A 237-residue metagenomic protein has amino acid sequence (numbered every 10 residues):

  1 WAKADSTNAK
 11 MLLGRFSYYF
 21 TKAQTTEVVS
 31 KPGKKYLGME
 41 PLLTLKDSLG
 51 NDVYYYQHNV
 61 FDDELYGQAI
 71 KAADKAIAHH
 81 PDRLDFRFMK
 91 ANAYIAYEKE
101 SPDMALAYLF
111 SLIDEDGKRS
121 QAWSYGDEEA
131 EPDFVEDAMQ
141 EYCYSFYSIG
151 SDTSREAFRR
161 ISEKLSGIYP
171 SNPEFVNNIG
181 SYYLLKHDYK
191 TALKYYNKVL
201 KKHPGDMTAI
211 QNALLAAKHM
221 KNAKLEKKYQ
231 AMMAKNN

Functional and structural regions predicted by a protein language model:
W1, A76, L112, K164-L165 (+2 more regions): Canonical positions in the second alpha-helix
D5-T7, P81-D82, G117, Y169-P170 (+2 more regions): Short coil turns that delineate tetratricopeptide repeat
K10-G14, D85-N92, Q121-D127, Q140-E141 (+3 more regions): Alpha-solenoid helical repeat scaffolds
Y18-K75, H79, A96-Y142, S148 (+1 more regions): Short coil/linker segments at helix-helix boundaries
Y19, Y94, F146, Y183 (+1 more regions): Residue at a conserved register position within TPR or TPR-like alpha-solenoid repeats
Y66, A73, L109, F158-S162 (+3 more regions): Hydrophobic/aromatic packing residues within the alpha-helices of TPR/SEL1-like helical repeat arrays
A69, A105, R155-F158, A192 (+1 more regions): Single-residue signature of alpha-solenoid repeat helices
E128-K190, K194, K198: Alpha-helical adaptor scaffolds
